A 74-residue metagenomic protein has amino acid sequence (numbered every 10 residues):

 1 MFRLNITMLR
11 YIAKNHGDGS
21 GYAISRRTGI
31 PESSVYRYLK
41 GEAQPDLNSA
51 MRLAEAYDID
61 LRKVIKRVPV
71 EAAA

Functional and structural regions predicted by a protein language model:
M1-A23, R62: A short, Lys/Arg-rich alpha-helix, primarily the initiator
M1-R3, R37, E55, I65-A74: Short, charged recognition helix plus adjacent turn of helix-turn-helix-like nucleic-acid-binding domains
K14, R26, E55: Short polybasic/polar patches that bind polyanions
G17-R37: Short alpha-helical DNA-recognition segment
D18-S20, P45-N48: Residue-level signal for the short linker/turn that defines the boundary of a DNA-recognition helix
N48-K63: DNA major-groove recognition helix of helix-turn-helix/homeodomain DNA-binding modules
